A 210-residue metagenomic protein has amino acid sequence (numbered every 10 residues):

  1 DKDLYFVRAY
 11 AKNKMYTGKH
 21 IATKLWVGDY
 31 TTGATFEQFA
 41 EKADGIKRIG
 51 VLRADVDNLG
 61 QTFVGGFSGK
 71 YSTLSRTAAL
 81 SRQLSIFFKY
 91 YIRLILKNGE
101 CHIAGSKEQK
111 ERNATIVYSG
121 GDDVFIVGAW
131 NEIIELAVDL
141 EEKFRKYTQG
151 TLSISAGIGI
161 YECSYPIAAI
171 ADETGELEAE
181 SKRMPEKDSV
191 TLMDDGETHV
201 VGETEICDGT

Functional and structural regions predicted by a protein language model:
D1-T210: Regulatory/sensor and coupling segments of signal-transduction and defense proteins
